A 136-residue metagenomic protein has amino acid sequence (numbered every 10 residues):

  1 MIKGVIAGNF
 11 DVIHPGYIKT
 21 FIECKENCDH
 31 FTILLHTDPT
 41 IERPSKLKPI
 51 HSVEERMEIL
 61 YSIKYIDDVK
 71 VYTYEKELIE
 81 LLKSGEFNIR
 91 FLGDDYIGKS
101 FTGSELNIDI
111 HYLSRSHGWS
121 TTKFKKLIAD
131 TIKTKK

Functional and structural regions predicted by a protein language model:
M1-K136: Nucleotidyltransferase catalytic core that binds NTPs
